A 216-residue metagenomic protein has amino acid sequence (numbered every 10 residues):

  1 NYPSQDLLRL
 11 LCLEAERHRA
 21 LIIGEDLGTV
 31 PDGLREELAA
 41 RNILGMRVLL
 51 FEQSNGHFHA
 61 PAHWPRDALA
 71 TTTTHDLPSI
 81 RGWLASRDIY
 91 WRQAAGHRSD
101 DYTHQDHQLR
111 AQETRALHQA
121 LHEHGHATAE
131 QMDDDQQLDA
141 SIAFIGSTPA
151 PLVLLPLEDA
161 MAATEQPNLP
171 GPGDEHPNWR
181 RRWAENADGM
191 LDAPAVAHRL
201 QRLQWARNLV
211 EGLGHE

Functional and structural regions predicted by a protein language model:
N1-E216: Catalytic cores of glycan-processing enzymes that make or break glycosidic bonds
